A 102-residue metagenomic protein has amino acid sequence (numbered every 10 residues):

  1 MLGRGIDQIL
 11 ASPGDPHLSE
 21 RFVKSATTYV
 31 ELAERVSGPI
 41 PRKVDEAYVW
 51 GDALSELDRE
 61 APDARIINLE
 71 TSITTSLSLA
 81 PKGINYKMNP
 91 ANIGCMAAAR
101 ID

Functional and structural regions predicted by a protein language model:
M1-D102: Acidic, metal/ion-coordinating pockets
